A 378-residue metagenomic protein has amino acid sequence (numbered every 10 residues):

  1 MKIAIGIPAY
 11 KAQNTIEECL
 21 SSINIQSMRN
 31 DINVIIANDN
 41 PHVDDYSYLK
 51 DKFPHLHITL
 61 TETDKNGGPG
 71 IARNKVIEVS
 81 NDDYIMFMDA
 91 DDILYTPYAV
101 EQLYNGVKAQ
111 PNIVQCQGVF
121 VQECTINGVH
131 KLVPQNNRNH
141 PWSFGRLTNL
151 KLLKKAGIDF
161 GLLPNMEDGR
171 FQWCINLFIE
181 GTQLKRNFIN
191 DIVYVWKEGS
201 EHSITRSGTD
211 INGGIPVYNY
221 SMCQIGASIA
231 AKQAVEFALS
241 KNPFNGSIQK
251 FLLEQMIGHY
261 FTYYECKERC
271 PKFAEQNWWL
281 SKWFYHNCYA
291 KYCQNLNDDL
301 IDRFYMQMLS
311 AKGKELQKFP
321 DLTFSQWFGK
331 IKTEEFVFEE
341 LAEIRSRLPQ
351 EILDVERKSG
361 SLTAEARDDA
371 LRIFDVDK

Functional and structural regions predicted by a protein language model:
A12-I25: Short, well-formed alpha-helical segments that are part of the catalytic scaffolds of diverse glycosyltransferases
D31-P41, T59-T63: Short beta-strand/loop segment that forms part of the nucleotide-sugar
N38-Y48, K65, I93: A conserved acidic beta->alpha catalytic loop
T63-S80: Glycine-rich, basic loop-to-helix element that forms the pyrophosphate-binding segment of sugar-nucleotide handling
I85: Short aromatic/hydrophobic "clamp" motif used to bind/position activated sugar donors
I93, Y98-G128: Conserved donor NDP-sugar-binding/catalytic core segment of glycosyltransferases
L132-G214, N219: Conserved nucleotide-sugar donor-binding catalytic segment
Y264-K378: Membrane-interface aromatic/basic loop that binds lipid-linked glycans or pyrophosphate carriers, typified by
